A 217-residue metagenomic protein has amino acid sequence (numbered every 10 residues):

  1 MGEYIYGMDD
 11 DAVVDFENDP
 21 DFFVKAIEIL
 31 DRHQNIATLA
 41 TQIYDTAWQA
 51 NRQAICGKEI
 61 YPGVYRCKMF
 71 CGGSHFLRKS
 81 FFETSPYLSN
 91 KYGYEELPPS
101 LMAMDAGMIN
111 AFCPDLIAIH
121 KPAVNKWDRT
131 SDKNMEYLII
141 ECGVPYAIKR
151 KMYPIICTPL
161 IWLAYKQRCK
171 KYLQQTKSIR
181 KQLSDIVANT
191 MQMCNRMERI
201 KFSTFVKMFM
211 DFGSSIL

Functional and structural regions predicted by a protein language model:
G2-D15: Short beta-strand-to-loop acidic/aromatic patch adjacent to the donor-nucleotide binding site
I5, S74, K91-Y92, N110-A111: A residue-level structural signature of the nucleotidyltransferase/glycosyltransferase Rossmann-like core
E17-R52: Conserved donor NDP-sugar-binding/catalytic core segment of glycosyltransferases
E59-L77, Y92: A recurrent flexible, glycine/aromatic-enriched loop bordering the glycosyltransferase active site that acts as
F76, S80-E83, I117: Short, well-ordered alpha-helical scaffold segment located in the soluble/lumenal catalytic or ligand-binding core
Y92-L101: Acidic donor-binding loop at a coil-to-helix junction in glycosyltransferase catalytic cores that engages
C113-S131, C142-G143: Active-site donor/metal-binding and catalytic loop motifs of nucleotide-sugar-dependent glycosylation enzymes
N134-L138, Y153-L217: Non-catalytic, C-terminal membrane-associated alpha-helical segments of glycosyltransferases
